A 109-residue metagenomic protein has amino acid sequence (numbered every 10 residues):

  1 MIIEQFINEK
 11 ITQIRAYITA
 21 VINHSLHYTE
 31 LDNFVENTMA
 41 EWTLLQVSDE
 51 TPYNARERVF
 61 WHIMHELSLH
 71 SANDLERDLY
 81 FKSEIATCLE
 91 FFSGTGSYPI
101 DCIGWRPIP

Functional and structural regions predicted by a protein language model:
M1-P109: Acidic, Ser/Pro/Thr-rich low-complexity regulatory regions and the short amphipathic helical interaction modules they
